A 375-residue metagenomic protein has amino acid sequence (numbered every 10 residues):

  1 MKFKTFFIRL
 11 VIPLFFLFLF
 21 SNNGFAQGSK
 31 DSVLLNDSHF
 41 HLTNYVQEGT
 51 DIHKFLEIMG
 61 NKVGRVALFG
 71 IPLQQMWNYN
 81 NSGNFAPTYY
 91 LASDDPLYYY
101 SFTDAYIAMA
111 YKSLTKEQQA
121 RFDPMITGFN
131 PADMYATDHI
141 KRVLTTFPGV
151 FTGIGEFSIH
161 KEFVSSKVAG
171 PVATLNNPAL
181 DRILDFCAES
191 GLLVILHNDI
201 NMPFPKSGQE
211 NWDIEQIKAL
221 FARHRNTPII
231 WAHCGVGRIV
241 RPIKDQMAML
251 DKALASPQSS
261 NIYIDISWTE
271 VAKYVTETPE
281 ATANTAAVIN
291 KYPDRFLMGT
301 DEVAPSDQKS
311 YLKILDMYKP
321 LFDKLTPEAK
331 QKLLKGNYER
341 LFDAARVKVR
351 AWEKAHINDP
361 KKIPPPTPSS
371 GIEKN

Functional and structural regions predicted by a protein language model:
M1-I12: Bacterial N-terminal signal peptides that target proteins for export
K2-K4, Q27-S38, Q47, D51-V66 (+2 more regions): Mid-to-C-terminal alpha-helical segments outside catalytic/metal-binding sites
L10-N22: Bacterial N-terminal signal peptides
A26-M109: An N-terminally biased module of ancient metal coordination in phosphate/nucleic-acid-related enzymes
G28-V33, S82-M202: Active-site gating/metal-coordination segments in enzymes
N36-F40, V66-F69, F122-I126, G153-G155 (+4 more regions): Hydrophobic faces of well-ordered beta-strands that scaffold small-molecule active sites in alpha/beta enzyme cores
H41-T43, I71-P72, T127-P131, F157-H160 (+4 more regions): Active-site beta-loop-alpha junctions enriched in small/polar residues
K161, S166-M298, T367-K374: Catalytic pocket-lining loop regions of alpha/beta-barrel enzymes, especially the amidohydrolase/enolase/GH5 lineages
